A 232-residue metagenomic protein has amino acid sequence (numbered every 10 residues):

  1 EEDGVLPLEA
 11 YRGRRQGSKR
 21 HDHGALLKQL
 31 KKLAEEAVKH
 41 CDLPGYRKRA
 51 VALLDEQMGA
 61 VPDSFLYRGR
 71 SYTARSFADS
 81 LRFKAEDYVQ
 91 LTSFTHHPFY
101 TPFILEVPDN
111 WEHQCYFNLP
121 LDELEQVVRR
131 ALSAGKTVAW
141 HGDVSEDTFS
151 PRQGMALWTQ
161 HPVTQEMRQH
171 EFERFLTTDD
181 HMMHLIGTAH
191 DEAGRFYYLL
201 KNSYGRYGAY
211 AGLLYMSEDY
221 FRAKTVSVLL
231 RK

Functional and structural regions predicted by a protein language model:
E1-Q29: Extracytoplasmic mature domains of secreted/periplasmic and thylakoid-lumen proteins
P7, V138-G142, H184, L199: Structural recognition of the beta-strand scaffold that forms the well-ordered cores of secreted hydrolase catalytic
Y11, H141-V144, T188, N202-S203: Active-site-proximal beta-strand/loop segments in catalytic clefts of secreted hydrolases
R15, V144-T148, D191, G205-R206: Solvent-exposed loop/turn segments at secondary-structure junctions within structured extracellular/periplasmic domains
H21-G135, V144: Core regions of eukaryotic protease modules
W111-D180: Long, positively charged binding patches that form subdomain-scale interaction surfaces for polyanionic ligands
G135-T137, D180-M183, R195-Y197, A211-L213: Active-site lining segments that contact anionic ligands and/or coordinate catalytic metals
D191-K232: Conserved catalytic-core surface of thiol
